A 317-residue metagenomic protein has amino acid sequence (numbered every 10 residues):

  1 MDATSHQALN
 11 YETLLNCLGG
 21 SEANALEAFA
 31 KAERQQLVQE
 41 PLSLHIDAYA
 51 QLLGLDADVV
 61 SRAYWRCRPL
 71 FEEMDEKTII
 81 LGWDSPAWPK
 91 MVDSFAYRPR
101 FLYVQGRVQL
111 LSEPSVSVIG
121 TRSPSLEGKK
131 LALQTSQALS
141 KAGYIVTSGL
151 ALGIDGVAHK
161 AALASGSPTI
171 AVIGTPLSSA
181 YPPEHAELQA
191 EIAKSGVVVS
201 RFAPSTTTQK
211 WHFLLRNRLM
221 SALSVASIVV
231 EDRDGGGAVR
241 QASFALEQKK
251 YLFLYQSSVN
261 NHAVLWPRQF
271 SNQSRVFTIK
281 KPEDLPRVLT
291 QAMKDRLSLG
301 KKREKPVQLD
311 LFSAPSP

Functional and structural regions predicted by a protein language model:
M1-P86: Short, small/acidic-rich helices and loops at N termini and domain boundaries of DNA replication/processing enzymes
D2-Q7, W83-P317: Glycine-biased, small-residue-rich flexible motifs in mid-sequence functional cores and linkers
